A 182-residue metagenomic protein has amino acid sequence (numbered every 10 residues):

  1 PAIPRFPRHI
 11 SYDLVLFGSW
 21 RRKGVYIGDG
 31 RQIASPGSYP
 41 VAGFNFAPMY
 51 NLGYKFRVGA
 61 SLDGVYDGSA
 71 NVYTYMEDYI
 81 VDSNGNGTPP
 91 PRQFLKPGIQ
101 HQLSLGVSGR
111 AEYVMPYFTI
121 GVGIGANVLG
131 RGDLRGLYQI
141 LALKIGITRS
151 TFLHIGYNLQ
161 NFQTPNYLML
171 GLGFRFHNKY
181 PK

Functional and structural regions predicted by a protein language model:
P1, P165-K182: Outer-membrane beta-barrel "beta-signal"
R8-I10, S38-F44, H101-L105, V114 (+2 more regions): Residues that define the transmembrane beta-barrel architecture of outer-membrane proteins
S11-V15, R57-G59, R110, T119-G121 (+2 more regions): Residue-level detector of the transmembrane beta-barrel scaffold of outer-membrane proteins
L16-G18, F44-Y50, V107-Y113, L141-I147 (+2 more regions): Residues on the lipid-exposed face of transmembrane beta-strands in outer-membrane beta-barrel proteins
L16-R22, G64-G68, M115-Y117, I124-G130 (+2 more regions): Transmembrane beta-strands of outer-membrane beta-barrel pores
W20-N45: Surface-exposed strand-loop-strand hairpins of Gram-negative outer-membrane beta-barrel proteins
Y26-S35, G68-I99: Flexible, solvent-exposed loop segments that connect beta-strands
K55-V58, M115-I120, I145-I155, N178-K182: Repeated loop/turn-to-beta-strand initiation elements of outer-membrane beta-barrel proteins
